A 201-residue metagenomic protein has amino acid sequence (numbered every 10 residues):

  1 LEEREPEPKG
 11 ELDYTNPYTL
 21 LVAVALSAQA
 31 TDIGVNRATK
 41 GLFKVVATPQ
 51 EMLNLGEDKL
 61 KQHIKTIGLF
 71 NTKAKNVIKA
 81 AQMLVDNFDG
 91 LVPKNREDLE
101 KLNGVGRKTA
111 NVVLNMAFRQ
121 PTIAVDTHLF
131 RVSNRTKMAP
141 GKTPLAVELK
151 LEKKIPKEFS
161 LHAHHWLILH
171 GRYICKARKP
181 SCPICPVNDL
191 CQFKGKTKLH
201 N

Functional and structural regions predicted by a protein language model:
E2-N201: Catalytic cores of DNA base-excision repair glycosylases
